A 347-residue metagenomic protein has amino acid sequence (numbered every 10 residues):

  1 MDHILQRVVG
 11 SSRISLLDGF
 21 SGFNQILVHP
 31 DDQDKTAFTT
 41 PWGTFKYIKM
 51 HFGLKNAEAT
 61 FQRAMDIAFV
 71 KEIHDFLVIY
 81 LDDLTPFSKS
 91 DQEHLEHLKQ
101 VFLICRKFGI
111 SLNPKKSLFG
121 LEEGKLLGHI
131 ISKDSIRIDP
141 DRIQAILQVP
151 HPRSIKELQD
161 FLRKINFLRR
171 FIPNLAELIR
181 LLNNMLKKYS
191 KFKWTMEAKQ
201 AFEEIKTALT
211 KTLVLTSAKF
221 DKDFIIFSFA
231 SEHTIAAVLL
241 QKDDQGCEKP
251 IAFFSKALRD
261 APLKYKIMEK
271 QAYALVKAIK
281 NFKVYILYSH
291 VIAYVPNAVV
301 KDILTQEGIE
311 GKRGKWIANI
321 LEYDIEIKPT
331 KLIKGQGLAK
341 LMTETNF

Functional and structural regions predicted by a protein language model:
M1-Q306, E310, K315, I320-Y323 (+1 more regions): Retroelement reverse transcriptase polymerase core
D324-I327, K331-F347: Low-complexity, acidic/Ser/Thr- and charged residue-rich accessory regions of DNA metabolism proteins
